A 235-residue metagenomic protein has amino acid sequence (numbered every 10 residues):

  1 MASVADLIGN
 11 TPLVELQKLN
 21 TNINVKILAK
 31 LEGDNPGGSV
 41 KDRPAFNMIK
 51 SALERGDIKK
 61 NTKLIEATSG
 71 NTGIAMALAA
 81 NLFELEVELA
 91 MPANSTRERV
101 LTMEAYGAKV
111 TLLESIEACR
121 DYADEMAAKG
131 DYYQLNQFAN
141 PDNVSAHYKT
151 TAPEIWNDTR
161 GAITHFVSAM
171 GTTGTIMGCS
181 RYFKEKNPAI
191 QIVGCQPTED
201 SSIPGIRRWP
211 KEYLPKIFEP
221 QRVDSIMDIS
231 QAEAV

Functional and structural regions predicted by a protein language model:
M1-V235: PLP-dependent amino-acid enzyme catalytic core
